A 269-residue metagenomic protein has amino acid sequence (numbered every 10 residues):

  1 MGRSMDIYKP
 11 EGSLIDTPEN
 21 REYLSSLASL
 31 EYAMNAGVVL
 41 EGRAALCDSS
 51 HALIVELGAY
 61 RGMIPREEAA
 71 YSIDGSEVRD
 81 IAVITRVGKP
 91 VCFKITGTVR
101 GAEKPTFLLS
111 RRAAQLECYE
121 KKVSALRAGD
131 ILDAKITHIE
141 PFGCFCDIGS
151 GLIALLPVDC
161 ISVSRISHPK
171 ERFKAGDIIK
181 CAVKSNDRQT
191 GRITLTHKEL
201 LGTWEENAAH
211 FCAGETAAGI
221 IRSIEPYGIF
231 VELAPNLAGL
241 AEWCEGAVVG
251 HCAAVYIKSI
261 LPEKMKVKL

Functional and structural regions predicted by a protein language model:
M1-L269: Single-stranded RNA-binding regions, centering on S1/OB-family and related RNA-binding modules
